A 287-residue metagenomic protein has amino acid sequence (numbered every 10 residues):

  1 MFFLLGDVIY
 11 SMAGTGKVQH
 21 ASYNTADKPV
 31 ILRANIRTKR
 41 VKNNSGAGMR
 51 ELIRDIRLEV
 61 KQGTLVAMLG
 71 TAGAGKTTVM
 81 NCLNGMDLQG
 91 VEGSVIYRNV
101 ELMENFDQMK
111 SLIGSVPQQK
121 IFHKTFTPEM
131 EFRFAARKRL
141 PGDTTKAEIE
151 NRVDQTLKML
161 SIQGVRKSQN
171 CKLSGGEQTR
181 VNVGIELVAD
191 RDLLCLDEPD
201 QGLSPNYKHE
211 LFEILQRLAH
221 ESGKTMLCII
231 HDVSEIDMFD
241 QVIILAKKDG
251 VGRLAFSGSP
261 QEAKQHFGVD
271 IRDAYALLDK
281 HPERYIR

Functional and structural regions predicted by a protein language model:
M1-R50, I56, R152, R166 (+3 more regions): Topological signature of polytopic alpha-helical transporters
L69-A72: The feature captures the beta-strand-to-loop junction immediately N-terminal to the Walker
G85, E92-M103, M109: Conserved ABC transporter NBD signature motif
Q119, K124-P141, R152: Q-loop/switch helix immediately C-terminal to the Walker
E148-V165: Conserved ABC ATPase "signature" region
Q169-L173: Conserved ABC ATPase signature
E186-L187: ABC ATPase C-loop
L194-E198: Catalytic Walker B motif of ABC-type/P-loop ATPase nucleotide-binding domains
